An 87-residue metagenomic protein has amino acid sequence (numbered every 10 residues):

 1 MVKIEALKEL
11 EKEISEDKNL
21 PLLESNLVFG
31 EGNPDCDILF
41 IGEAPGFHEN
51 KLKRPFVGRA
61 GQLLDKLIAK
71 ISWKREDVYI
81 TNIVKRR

Functional and structural regions predicted by a protein language model:
V2-R87: A polyanion-binding, active-site-adjacent surface
